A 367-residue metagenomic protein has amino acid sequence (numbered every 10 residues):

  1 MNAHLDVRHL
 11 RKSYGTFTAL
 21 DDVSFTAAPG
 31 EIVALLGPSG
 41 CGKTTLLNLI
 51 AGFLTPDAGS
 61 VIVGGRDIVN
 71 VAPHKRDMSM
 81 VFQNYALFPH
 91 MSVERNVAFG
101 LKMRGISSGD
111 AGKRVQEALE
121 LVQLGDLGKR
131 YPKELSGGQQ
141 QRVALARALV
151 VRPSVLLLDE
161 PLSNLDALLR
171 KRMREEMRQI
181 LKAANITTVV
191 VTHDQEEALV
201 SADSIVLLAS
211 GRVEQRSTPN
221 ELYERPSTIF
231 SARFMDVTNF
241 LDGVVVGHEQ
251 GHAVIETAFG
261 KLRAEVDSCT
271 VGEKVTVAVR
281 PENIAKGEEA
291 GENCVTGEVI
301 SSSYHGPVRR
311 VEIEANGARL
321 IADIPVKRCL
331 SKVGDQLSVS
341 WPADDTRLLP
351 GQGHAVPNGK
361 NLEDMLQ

Functional and structural regions predicted by a protein language model:
D6, T26, I62, S338-S340: ABC ATPase nucleotide-binding domain
V23-A34: Pre-Walker A (P-loop) beta-loop-beta motif of ABC nucleotide-binding domains
I32, P73-S79, Q83-F230: ABC ATPase nucleotide-binding domains
L36-P38: The feature captures the beta-strand-to-loop junction immediately N-terminal to the Walker
A51: Helix-to-loop junction immediately C-terminal to a conserved catalytic motif
G59-D67: Conserved ABC transporter NBD signature motif
T238, G247-Q367: Non-catalytic connector elements of ABC transporters
